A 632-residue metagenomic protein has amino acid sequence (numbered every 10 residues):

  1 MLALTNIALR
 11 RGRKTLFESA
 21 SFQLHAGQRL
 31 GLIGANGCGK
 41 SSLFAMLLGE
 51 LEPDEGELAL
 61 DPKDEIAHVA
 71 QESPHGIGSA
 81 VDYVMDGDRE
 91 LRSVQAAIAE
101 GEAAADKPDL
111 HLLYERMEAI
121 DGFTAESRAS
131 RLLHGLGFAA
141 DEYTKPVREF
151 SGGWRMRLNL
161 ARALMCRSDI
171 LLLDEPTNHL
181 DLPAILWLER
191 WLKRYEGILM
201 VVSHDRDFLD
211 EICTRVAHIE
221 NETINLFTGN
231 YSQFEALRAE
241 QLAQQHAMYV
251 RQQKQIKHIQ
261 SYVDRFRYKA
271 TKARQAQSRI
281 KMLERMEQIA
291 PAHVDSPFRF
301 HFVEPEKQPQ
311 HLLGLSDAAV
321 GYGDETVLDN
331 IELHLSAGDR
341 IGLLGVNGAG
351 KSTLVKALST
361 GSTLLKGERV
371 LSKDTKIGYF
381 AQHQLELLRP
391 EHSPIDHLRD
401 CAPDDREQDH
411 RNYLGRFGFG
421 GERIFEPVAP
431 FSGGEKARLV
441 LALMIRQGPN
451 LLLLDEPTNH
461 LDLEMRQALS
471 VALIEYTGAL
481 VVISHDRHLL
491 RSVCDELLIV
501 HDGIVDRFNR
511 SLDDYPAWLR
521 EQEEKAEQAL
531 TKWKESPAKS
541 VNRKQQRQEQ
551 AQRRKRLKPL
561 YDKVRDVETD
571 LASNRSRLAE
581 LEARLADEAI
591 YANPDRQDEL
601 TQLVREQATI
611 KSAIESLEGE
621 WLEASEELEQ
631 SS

Functional and structural regions predicted by a protein language model:
M1-A247, S296, F302-Q548, R554-S632: ABC ATP-binding cassette signature C-motif
L237-Y262, F266-A292: Intracellular alpha-helical coupling/juxtamembrane segments of multi-pass membrane proteins
